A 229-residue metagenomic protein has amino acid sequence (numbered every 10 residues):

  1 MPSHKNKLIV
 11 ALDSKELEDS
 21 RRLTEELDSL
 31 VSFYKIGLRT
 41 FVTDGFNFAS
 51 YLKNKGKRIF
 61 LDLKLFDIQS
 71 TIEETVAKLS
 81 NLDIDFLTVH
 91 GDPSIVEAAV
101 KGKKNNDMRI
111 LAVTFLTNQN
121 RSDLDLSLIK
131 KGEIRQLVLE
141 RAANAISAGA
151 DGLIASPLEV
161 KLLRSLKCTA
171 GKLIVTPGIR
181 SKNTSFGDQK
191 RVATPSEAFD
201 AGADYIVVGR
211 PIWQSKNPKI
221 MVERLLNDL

Functional and structural regions predicted by a protein language model:
M1-E26, L30: N-terminal glycine-rich anion-binding loop in soluble enzyme alpha/beta folds
P2-N6, T71-K161, L166-L173, I179-T184: Conserved anion-binding
I9, S32-K35, F60, D85-T88 (+3 more regions): Conserved beta-strand positions in the central sheet of alpha/beta enzyme cores
V10, Y34, K64, L87 (+4 more regions): Conserved, mostly hydrophobic/aromatic
K15-E26, S70-K78, G132-N144, Q189-E197: Short, acidic/polar
T24-S29, N47-G56, L79-N81, V100-N106 (+2 more regions): Acidic (Asp/Glu)-rich catalytic clusters
F33-F86, P93: Metabolite-binding pocket within alpha/beta catalytic cores that recognizes anionic/polar moieties
L82-I95, S181, R191-M221: Glycine-rich phosphate-binding active-site loops on the catalytic face of alpha/beta enzymes
